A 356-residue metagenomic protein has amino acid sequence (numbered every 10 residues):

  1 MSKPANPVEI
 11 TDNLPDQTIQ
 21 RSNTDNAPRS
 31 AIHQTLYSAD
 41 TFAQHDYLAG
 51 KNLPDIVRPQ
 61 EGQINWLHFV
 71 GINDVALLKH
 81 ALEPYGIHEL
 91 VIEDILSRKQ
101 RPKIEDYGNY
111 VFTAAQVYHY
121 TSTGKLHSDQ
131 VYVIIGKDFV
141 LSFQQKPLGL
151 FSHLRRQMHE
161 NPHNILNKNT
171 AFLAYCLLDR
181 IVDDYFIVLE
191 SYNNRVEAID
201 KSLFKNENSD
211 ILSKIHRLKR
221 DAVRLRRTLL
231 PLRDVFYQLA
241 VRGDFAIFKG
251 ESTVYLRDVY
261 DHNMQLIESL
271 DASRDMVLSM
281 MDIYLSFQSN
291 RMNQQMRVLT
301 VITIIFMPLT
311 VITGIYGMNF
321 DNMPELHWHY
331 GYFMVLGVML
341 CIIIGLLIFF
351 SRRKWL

Functional and structural regions predicted by a protein language model:
M1-K249, D258, H262-S269, W355-L356: Peripheral, non-transmembrane regulatory/ligand-interaction domains of membrane transport proteins
D244-T253, E325, Y330: Membrane interface segments of multi-pass transport proteins and intramembrane proteases
D261-L356: Hydrophobic alpha-helical transmembrane segments and their immediately adjacent juxtamembrane loops
